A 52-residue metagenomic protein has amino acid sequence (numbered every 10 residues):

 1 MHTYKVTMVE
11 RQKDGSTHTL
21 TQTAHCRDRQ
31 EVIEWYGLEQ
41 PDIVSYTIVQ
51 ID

Functional and structural regions predicted by a protein language model:
M1-T17: Short aromatic-glycine-(Arg/Gly/Cys) micro-motifs in beta-strand/loop hairpins
V9, R27, V49-D52: A structural detector for beta-sheet-dominated domains
S16-R27: A short, exposed loop/beta-hairpin motif centered on an aromatic-Gly-Thr core
D28-G37: Low-complexity, intrinsically disordered Gly/Pro/Thr-rich segments
L38-D52: Short, mixed-charge low-complexity intrinsically disordered segments
